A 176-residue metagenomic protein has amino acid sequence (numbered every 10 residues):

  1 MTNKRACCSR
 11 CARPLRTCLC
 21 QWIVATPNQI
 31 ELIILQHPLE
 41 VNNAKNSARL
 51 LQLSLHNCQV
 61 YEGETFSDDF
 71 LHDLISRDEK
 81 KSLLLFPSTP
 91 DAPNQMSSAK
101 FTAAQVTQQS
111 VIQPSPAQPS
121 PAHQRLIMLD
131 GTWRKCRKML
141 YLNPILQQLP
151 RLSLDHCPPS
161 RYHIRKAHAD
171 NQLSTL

Functional and structural regions predicted by a protein language model:
M1-K4, S120-A122: Extreme N-terminus of proteins, especially the signal/transit-peptide cleavage junction and the first residues
T2-A92, P144-I145: RNA substrate-binding interface of SAM-dependent RNA methyltransferases
T2-R10, N28, D130-M139, L154-D155: Short, mixed-charge, low-aromatic patches
P38-L39, P90-D91, T132-R134, H156-P159: Short acidic/polar capping segments at secondary-structure boundaries
A44-N46, Q95-S98, R137-Y141, I164: A short secondary-structure junction signal
H56-R137: S-adenosyl-L-methionine/SAH cofactor-binding core of RNA-modifying enzymes
R125, R134-L176: C-terminal folded domains that constitute the principal catalytic or ligand-binding module of multi-domain proteins
